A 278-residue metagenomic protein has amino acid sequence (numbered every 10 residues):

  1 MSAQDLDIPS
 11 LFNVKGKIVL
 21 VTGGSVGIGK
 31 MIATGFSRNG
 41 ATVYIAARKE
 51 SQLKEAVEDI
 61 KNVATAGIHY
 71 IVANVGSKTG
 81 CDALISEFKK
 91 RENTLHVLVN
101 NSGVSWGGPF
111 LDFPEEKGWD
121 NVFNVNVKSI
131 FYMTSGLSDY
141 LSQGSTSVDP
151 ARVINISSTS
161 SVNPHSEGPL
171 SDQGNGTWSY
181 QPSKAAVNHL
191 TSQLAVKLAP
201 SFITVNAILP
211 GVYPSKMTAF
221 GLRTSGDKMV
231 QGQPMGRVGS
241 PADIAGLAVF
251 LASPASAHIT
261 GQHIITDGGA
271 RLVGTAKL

Functional and structural regions predicted by a protein language model:
S2-P9, N163, V249, T260-L278: Short C-terminal tail/terminal secondary-structure segment of NAD(P)H-dependent dehydrogenase/reductase domains
I18, G23-V26: Conserved glycine-rich cofactor-binding loop
N39-E55: Conserved glycine-rich Rossmann-like NAD(P)H-binding loop of the short-chain dehydrogenase/reductase
H96, V104, E115-Y132, I154 (+3 more regions): Catalytic Tyr-X3-Lys loop
P109-L111, E115-F123, E167, G176 (+1 more regions): Substrate-binding pocket helix/loop in short-chain dehydrogenase/reductase
S142-P200, V212: Catalytic loop of short-chain dehydrogenase/reductase
A199, T204, I259-G261: Short, small/polar-rich loop/turn modules that mediate ligand/substrate recognition or access, typified
Q233-I244: A conserved structural motif in NAD(P)-dependent oxidoreductases
